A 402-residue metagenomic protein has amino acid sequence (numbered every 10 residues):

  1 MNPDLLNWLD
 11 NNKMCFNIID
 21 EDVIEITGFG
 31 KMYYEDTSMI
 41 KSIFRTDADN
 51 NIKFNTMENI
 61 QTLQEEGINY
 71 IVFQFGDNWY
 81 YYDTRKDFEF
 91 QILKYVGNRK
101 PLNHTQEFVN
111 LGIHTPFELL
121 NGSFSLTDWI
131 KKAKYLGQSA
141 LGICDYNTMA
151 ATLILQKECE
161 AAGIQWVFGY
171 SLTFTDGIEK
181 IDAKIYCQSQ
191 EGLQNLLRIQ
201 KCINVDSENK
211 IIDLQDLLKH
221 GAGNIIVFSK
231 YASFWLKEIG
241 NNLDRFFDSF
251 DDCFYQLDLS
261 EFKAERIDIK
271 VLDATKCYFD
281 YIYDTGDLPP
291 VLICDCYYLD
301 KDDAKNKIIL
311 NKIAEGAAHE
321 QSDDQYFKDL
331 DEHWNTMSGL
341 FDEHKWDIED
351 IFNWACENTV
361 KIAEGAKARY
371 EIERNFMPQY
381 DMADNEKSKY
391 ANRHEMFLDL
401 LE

Functional and structural regions predicted by a protein language model:
L9, F16-N17, L63, I71 (+7 more regions): A residue-level signal for conserved active-site and pocket-lining positions in enzyme catalytic cores
E21-K31, D36-N50, E89-N121: Mobile, glycine- and charge-enriched loop segments and immediately flanking short secondary-structure elements within
I43, I68-V72, W79: Acidic, low-complexity, intrinsically disordered interaction modules
M57-T62: Short nucleic-acid-contacting surface segments enriched for D/E, G, S/T with interspersed K/R
D77, K100-A162, R198-A304, I308 (+2 more regions): Domain-core and long-helix interface of multi-subunit machines
W79-L93, L153-V167: Short acidic, glycine/proline-enriched helix-loop-strand junctions
N103-E107, D347-E402: Non-catalytic structural connector segments
V167-Y170, Y298-L299, D303, N311-A368: Phosphate/diphosphate-binding loops
